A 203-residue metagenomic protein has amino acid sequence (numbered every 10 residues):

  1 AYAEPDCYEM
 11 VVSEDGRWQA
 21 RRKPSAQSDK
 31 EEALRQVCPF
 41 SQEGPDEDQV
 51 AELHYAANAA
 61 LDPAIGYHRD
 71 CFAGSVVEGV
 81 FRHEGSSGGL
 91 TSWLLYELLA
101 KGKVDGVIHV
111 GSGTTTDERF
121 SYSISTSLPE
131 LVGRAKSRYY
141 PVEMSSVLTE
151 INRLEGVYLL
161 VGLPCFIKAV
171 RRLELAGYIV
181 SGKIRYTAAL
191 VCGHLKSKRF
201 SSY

Functional and structural regions predicted by a protein language model:
A1-R17, E31-A56: Iron-sulfur cluster-binding cysteine motifs and their immediate structural context in ferredoxin-like electron-transfer
W18, E43-Y203: Iron-sulfur-associated redox domains of electron-transfer enzymes in respiratory and anaerobic energy metabolism
R21-Q27: Short, intrinsically disordered, charge-biased short linear motifs at domain edges
